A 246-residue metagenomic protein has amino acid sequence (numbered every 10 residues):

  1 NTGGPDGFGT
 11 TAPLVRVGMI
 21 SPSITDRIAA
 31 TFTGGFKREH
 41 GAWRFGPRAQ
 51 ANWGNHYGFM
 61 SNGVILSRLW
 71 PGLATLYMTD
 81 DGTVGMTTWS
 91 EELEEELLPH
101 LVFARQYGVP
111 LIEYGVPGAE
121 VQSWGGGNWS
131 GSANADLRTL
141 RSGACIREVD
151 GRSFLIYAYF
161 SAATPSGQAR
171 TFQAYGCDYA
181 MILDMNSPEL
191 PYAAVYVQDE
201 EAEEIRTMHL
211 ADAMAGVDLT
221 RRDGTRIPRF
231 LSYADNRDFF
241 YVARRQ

Functional and structural regions predicted by a protein language model:
N1, T75-M78, A144: Broad, structure-driven detector of short, well-ordered beta-strand segments within folded domains
N1-L66: Zymogen propeptides
G18-P22, N62-S67, L73-T75, S132-A133 (+1 more regions): A generic local secondary-structure boundary/capping motif
A29-T33, T75-Y77, G85-M86, I156-A158 (+1 more regions): Structural recognition of the beta-strand scaffold that forms the well-ordered cores of secreted hydrolase catalytic
H40-W43, M86-T87, E95-E96, S166-G167 (+1 more regions): Extracytoplasmic/secreted cell-surface and envelope-processing proteins
H56-N62, Q122-S130, R221-G224: Short Pro/Gly-enriched beta-strand edge/turn motifs at strand-loop
S61-G115: A substrate-binding/cap region within the structured catalytic cores of diverse enzymes
R105, E113-P117, W129-Q246: Extended C-terminal subregions enriched in glycine
